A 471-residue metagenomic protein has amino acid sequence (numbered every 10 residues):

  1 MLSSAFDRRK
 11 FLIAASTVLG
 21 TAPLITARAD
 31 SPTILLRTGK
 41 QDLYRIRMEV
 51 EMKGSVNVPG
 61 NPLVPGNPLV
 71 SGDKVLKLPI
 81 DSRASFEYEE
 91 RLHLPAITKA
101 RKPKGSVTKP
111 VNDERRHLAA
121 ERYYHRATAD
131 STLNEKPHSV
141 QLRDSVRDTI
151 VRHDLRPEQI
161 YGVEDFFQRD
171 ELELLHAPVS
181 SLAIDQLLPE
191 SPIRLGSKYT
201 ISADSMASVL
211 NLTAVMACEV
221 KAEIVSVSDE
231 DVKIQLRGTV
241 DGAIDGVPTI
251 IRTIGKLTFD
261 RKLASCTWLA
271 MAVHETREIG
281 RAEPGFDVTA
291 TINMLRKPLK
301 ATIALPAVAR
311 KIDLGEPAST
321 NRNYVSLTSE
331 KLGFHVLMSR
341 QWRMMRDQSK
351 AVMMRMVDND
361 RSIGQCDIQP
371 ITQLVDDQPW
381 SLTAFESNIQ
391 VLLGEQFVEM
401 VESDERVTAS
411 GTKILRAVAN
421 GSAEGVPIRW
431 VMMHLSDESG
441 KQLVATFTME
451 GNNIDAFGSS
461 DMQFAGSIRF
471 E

Functional and structural regions predicted by a protein language model:
M1-F6, A14-P23: N-terminal secretory signal peptides
A29-D347, M353-M354, D360-R361, A384-N388 (+3 more regions): Signature of exported/secreted
I46-M48, L269, C366-I368, V431 (+1 more regions): Short, well-ordered beta-strand elements
V232, V352, K413-A417: Short beta-strand micro-motifs in enzyme catalytic cores
G280-P284, L443-Q463: A short acidic/glycine-rich loop-to-helix N-cap element
R355-A384: A short acidic-to-branched-hydrophobic micro-motif
E386-E438: Signature of long, low-cysteine stretches enriched in small and polar/charged residues
Q463-E471: Extracellular, beta-strand-rich glycan-interacting domains
